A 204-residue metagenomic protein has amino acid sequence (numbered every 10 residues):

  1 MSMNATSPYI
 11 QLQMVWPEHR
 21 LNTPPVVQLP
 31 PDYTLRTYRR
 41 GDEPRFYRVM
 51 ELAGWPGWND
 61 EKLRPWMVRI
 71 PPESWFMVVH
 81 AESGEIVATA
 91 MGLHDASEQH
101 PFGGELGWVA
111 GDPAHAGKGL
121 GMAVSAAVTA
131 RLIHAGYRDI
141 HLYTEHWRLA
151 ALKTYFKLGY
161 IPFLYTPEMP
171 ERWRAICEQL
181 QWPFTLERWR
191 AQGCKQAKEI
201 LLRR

Functional and structural regions predicted by a protein language model:
M1-P31: Acyl-donor-binding surface of acyltransferase catalytic domains
A5, F156-Y165: Conserved acetyl-CoA-binding loop of GNAT-fold acetyltransferases
T23-W58, Q179-R204: Short amphipathic alpha-helix that is part of the acyltransferase structural core
Y38, V109-G111, T144: Hydrophobic adenine-recognition pocket in adenosine-nucleotide-binding enzymes
E51-G111: A conserved beta-strand-loop-helix scaffold within acyl/acetyltransferase catalytic domains
W108-G111, G117-H134, K153-K157: Conserved acetyl-CoA-binding loop-helix of GNAT-fold acetyltransferases
L132-T144: Conserved GNAT acetyl-CoA-binding A-motif
L142-L152, E168-R174, E178: Conserved beta-strand-loop-alpha-helix junction that forms the acyl-donor binding cleft
